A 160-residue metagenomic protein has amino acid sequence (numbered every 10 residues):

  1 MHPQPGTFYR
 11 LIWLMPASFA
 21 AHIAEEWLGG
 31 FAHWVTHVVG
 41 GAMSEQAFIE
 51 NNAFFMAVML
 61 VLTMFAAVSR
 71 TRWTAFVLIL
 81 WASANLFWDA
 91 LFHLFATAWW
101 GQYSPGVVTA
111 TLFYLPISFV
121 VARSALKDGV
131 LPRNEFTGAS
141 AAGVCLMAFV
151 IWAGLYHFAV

Functional and structural regions predicted by a protein language model:
H2-G6, A67-F76, A125-F136: Membrane-interface helix-boundary motifs at transmembrane edges
P5-E26: N-terminal signal-anchor transmembrane alpha helix
A21-E50: Interfacial loop at the N-terminal end of multi-pass membrane proteins
E45-V58, Q102-P116: Membrane-interface loop-to-helix entry segments
N52-A66, L86-A90, Y114: Core segments of transmembrane alpha-helices that mediate helix-helix packing or line hydrophobic substrate/ligand
R72, L94-P105, F158: Membrane-interface helix caps and helix-loop-helix hairpins in membrane proteins
W81-H93, G106-S124: Hydrophobic alpha-helical membrane segments
V120-V160: Terminal transmembrane helical module of multi-pass membrane proteins
